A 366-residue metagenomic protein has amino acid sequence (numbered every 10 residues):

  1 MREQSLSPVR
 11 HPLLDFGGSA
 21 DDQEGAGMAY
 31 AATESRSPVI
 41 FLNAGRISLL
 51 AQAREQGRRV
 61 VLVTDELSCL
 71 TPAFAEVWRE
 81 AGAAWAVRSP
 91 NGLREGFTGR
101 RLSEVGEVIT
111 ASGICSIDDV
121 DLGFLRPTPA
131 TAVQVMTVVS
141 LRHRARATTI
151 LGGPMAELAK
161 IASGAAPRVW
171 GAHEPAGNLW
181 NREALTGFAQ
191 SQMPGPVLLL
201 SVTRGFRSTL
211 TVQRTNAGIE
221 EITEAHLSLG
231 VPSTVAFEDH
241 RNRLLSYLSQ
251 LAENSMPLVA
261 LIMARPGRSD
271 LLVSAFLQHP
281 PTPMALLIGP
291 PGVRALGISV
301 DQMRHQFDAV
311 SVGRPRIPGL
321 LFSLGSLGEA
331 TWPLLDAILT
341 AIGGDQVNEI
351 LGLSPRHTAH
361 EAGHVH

Functional and structural regions predicted by a protein language model:
R2-R168, L258-V259, A264-H366: C-terminal interaction module
R146-P281: Acidic, serine/threonine- and glycine-rich low-complexity intrinsically disordered segments that serve as flexible
